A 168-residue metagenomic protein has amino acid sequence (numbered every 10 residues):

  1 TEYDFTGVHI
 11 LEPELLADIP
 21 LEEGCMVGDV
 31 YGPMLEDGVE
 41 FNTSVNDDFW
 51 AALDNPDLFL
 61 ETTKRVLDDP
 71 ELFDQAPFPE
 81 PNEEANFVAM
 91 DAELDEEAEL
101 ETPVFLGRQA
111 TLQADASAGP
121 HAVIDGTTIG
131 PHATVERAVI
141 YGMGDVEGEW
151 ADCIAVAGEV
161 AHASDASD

Functional and structural regions predicted by a protein language model:
T1-D74: Catalytic-core segments of class I nucleotidyltransferases/pyrophosphorylases that form NMP-activated intermediates
L72-E83: Short, flexible loop/turn segments with low-complexity composition
P81-D168: Structural signal for interior beta-strand "rungs" in well-ordered beta-sheet cores of soluble enzyme domains
